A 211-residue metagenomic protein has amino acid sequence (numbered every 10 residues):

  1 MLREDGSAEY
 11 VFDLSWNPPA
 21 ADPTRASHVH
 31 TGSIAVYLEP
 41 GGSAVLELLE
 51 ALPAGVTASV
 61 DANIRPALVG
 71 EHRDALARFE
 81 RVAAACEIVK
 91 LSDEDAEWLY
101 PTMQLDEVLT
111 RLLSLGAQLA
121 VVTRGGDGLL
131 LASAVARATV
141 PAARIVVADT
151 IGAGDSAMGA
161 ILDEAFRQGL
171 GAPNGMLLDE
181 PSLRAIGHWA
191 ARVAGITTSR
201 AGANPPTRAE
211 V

Functional and structural regions predicted by a protein language model:
M1-L38, A54: Conserved N-terminal subdomain of the carbohydrate kinase-like
R3-G6, A75-F79, E107-L109, A136-V140: Short, hinge-like loop/turn segments at secondary-structure boundaries
S7-E9, D13-S15, T31-I34, R65 (+4 more regions): Generic secondary-structure boundary/loop-capping signal
V11-P18, L68-D74, T102, G175-L177: Short gly/ser/thr-rich secondary-structure transition/capping motifs
T24, A84, L115: Structured loop/turn residues at beta-strand edges in well-structured enzyme cores
H28-R111, D127-G128: Conserved beta-alpha-beta core of the PfkB/ribokinase-like small-molecule kinase fold
M103-V211: Conserved phosphate-binding/catalytic region of the ribokinase-like
